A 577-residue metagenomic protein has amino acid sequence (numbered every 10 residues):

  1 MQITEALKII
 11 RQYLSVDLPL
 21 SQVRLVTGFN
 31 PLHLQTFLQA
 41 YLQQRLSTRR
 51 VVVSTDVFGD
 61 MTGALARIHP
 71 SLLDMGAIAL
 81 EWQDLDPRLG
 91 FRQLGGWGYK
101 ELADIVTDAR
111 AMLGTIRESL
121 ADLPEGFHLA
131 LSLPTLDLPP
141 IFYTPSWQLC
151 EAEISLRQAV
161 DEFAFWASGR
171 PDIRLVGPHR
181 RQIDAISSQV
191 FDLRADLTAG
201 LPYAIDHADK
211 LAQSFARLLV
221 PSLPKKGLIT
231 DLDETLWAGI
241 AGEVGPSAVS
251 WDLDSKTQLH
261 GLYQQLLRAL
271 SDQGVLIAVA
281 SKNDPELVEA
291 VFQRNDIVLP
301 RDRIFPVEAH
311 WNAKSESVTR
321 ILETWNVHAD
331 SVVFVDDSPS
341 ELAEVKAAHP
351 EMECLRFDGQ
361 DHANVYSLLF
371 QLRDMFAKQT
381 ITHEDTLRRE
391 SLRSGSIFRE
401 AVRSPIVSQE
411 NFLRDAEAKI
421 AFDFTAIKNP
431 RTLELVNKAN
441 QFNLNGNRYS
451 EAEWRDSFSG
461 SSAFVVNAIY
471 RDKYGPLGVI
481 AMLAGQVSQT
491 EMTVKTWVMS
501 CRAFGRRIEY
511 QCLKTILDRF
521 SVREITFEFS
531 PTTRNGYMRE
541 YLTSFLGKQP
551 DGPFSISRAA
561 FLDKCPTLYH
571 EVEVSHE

Functional and structural regions predicted by a protein language model:
M1-I229, L236-W237, G242-E243, S247 (+3 more regions): Extracellular glycan-modifying ectodomains
R49, R301-P306, M352-G359: Short hydrophobic/aromatic-enriched beta-strand-loop microsegments
A109, K473, V479-P550: Acyl-donor binding region in acyl/amide transferases
T235-Q264: Active-site neighborhood of HAD-like aspartate-dependent phosphohydrolases
Q258, L262-Q293, V307-E308, V345 (+6 more regions): Substrate-recognition element of Asp-dependent hydrolases with the DxDx(T/V) motif
V318-P339, V345: Conserved Lys-Pro-Asp/Glu-containing loop-to-beta segment of HAD-superfamily phosphomonoesterases, centered on
T324, K346, P350-E353, F357-A416 (+1 more regions): Terminal substrate-recognition subdomain of acyl/acetyltransferases
L435-G446: Helix-loop element at the rim of GNAT/NAT acetyltransferase active sites that forms part of the acceptor-substrate
